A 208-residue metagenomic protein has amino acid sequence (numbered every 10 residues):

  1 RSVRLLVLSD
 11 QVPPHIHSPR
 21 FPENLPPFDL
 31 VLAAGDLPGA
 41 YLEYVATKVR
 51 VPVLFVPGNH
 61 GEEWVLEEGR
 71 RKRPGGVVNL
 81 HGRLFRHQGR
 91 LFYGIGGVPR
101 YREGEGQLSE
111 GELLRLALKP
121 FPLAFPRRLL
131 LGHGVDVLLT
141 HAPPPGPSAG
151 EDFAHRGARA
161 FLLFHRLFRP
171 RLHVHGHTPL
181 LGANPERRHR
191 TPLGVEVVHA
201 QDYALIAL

Functional and structural regions predicted by a protein language model:
R1-K48, L130-G134: N-terminal active-site segment of His-dependent metallophosphoesterases
R1-S2, L84-Q88, L162-F168, P179-L208: Binuclear metal-dependent phosphoesterase catalytic core
V7, Q11-I16, P57, G61-E63 (+1 more regions): Conserved catalytic scaffold of divalent metal-dependent phosphoesterases
V7-S9, L30-D36, V53-N59, L80 (+4 more regions): Active-site neighborhood of phospho(di)ester-bond hydrolases with catalytic His/Asp-centered motifs
H17-F21, L37, Y41-V51, E62-G75 (+2 more regions): Metal-dependent catalytic neighborhoods of phosphoester/phosphodiester hydrolases
L25-P26, A46-R50, L131, F164-R169 (+1 more regions): Short, conserved loop/helix-junction motifs that constitute active-site signature segments in enzyme catalytic cores
V49-G58, R156-F161: A short, gly/pro- and small-residue-rich
